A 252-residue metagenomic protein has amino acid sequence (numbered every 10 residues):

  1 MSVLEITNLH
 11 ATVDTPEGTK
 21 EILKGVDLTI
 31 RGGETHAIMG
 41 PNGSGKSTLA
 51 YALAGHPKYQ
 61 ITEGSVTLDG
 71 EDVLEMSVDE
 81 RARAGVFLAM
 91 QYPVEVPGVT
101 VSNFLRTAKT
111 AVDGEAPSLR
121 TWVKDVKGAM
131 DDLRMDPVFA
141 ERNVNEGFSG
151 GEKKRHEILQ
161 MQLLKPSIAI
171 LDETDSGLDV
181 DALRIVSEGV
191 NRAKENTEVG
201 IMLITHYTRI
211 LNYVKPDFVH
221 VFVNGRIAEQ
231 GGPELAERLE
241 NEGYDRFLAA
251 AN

Functional and structural regions predicted by a protein language model:
M39-P41: The feature captures the beta-strand-to-loop junction immediately N-terminal to the Walker
S65-R81, N145: ABC ATPase NBD Q-loop/coupling interface
V94-S167: ABC-family P-loop ATPase nucleotide-binding domains
E173-T174, D181: Walker B catalytic motif
G189-L203, L211-Y213: Conserved catalytic loops of ABC-family nucleotide-binding domains
F218, F222, R226-A249: Conserved beta-strand-loop-alpha-helix hinge in the C-terminal portion of ABC ATPase nucleotide-binding domains
